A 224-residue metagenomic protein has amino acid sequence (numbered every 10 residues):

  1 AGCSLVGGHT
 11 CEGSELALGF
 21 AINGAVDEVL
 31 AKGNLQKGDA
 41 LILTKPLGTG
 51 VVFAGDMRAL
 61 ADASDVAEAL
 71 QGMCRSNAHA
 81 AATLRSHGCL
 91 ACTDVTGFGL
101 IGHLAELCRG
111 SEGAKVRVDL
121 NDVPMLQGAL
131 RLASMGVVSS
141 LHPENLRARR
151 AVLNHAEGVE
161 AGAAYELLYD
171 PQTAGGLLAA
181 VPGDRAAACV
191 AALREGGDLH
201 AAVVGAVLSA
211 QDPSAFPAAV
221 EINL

Functional and structural regions predicted by a protein language model:
A1-D65, G205-L208, N223: Glycine-rich anion-binding loops of enzyme active sites
A1-S4, C11-L18, S86, C92-L224: Glycine-/charge-enriched secondary-structure boundary and capping motifs
L16, N34-K37, L43, A69 (+3 more regions): Internal, well-ordered alpha-helical segments in soluble enzyme and binding-protein domains
A21-V29, S64-R85, A161: Active-site glycine-rich loop that binds ribose-phosphate moieties when present
D56-E68, L153-A161: Active-site phosphate/oxyanion-binding loops
R58-A61, A82-R85, L167-Y169: A short alpha-helix capping/helix-coil boundary motif
A63-L70, L90, L141-H142: Adenine-nucleotide phosphate-binding core of ATP-dependent small-molecule kinases
